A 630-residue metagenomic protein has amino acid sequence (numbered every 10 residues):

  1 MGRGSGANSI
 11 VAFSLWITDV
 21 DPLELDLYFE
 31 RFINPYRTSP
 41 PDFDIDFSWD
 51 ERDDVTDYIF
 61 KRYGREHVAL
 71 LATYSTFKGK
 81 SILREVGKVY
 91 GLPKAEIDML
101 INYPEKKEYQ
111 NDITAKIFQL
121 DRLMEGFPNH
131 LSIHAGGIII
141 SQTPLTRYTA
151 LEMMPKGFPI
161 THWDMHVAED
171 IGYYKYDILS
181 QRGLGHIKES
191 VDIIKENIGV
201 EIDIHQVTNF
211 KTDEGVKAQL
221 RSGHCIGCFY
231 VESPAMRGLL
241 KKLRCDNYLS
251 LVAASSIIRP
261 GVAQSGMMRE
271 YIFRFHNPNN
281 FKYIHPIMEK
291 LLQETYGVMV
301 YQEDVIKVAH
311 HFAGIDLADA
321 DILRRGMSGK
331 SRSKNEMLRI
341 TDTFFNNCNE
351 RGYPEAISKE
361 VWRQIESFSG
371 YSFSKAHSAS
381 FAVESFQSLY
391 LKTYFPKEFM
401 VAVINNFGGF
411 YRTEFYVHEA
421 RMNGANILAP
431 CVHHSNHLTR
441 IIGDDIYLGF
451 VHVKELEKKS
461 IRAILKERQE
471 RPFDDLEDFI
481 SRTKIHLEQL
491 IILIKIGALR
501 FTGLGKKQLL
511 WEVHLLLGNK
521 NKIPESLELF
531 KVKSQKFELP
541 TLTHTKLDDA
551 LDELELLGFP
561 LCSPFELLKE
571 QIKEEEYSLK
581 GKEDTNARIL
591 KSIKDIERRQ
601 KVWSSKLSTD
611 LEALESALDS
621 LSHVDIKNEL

Functional and structural regions predicted by a protein language model:
M1-L630: Noncatalytic, beta-rich nucleic-acid-contacting surfaces in large DNA/RNA-processing enzymes
